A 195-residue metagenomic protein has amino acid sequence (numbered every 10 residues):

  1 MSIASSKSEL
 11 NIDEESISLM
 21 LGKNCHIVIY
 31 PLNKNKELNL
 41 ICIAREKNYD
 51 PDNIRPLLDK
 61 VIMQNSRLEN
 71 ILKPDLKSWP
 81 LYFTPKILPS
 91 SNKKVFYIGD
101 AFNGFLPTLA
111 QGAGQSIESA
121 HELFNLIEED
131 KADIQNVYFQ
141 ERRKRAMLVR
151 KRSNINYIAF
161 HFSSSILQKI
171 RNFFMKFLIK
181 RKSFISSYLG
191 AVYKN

Functional and structural regions predicted by a protein language model:
M1-S66, I87: Conserved FAD-binding catalytic core of PHBH/FMO-like flavoproteins
S2-N11, D130-K131, R181-I185: Asparagine-rich low-complexity intrinsically disordered tracts
K47-S78, K131-A132, Q140, K144: Flavin-binding catalytic cores
I54, I134-Q135, I170, F184-I185: Hydrophobic side chains within well-formed alpha-helices
L76-A159: Conserved mid-domain beta->alpha element of the FAD-binding
H161-L167: A charged, well-structured terminal subsegment
N172-N195: C-terminal auxiliary extensions adjacent to catalytic cores
